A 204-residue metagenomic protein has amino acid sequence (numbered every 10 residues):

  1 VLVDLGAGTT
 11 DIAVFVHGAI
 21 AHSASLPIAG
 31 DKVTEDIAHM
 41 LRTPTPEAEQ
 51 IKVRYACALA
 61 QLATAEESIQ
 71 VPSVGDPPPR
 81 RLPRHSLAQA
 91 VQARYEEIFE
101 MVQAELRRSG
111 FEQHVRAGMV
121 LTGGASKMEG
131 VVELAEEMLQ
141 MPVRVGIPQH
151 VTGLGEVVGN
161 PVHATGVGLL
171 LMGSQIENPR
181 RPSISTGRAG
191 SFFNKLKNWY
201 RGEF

Functional and structural regions predicted by a protein language model:
V1-L2, D11-F204: Helical "lid/coupling" subdomains associated with nucleotide-phosphate turnover
A7: Short, glycine/acidic-enriched loop or turn micro-motifs at the edges of active sites
